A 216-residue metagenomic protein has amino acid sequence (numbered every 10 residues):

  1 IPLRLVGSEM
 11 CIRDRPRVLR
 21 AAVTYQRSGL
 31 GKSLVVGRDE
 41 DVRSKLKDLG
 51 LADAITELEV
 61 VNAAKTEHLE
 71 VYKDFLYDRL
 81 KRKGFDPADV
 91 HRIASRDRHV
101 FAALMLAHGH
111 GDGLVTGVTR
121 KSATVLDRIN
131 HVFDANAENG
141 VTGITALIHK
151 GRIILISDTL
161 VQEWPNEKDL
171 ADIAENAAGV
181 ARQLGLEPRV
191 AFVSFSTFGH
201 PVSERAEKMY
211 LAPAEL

Functional and structural regions predicted by a protein language model:
I1-G7, I12: Single conserved hydrophobic/aromatic residue that forms the stacking wall/gate of nucleotide- or nucleobase-binding
R15-D39, A177-V180: Histidine-anchored nucleotide/phosphate-binding helix
L19-V23, K45-D48, V71-F75, A103-L106 (+5 more regions): Short acidic, glycine/serine/threonine-rich loops at helix termini
Q26-T66: Terminal amphipathic helices with adjacent charged low-complexity linkers/tails
L34, K45, I153-L216: Glycine-rich phosphate/diphosphate-binding loop of Rossmann-like nucleotide-binding domains
D53-E57, G84-H91, Q183-A191: Flexible, glycine/charged-enriched surface loops at secondary-structure junctions
H68-N139: N-terminal glycine-rich phosphate/adenylate-binding segment common to multiple enzyme folds
E138-H149, I156, N166: Phosphate/pyrophosphate-binding betaalpha-module
